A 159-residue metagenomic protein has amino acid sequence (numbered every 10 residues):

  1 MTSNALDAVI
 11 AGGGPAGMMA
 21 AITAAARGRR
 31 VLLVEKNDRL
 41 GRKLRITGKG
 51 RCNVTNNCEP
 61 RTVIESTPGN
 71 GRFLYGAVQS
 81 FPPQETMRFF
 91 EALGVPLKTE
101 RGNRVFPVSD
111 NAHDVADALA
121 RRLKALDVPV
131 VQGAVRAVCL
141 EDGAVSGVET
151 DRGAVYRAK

Functional and structural regions predicted by a protein language model:
T2-S3, V130: Domain-scale detector for complete catalytic domains at protein termini or as standalone homologs
N4-L6, D151-K159: Core beta-strand elements of the Rossmann-like FAD/NAD(P) dinucleotide-binding domain in flavoenzyme oxidoreductases
L6-L33: N-terminal Rossmann-like FAD-binding beta1-loop-alpha1 element of flavoenzymes
K36-P129, A134: Conserved N-terminal/central alpha/beta ligand/cofactor-binding core
K43, A137, V155: Short, surface-exposed charged micro-motifs
V131-A144: A conserved short coil-to-beta-strand element within the FAD-binding core of flavoproteins
S146-E149: Short polybasic amphipathic segments
